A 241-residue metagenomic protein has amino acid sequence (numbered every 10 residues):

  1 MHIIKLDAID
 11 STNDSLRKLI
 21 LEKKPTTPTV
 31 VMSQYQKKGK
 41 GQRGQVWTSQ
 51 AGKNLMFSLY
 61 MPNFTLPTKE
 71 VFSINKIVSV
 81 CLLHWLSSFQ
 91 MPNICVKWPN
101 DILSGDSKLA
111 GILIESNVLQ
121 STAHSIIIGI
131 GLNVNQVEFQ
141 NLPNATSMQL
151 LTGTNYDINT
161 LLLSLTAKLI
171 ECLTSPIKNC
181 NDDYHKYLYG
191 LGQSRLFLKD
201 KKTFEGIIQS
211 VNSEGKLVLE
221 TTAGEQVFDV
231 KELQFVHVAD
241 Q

Functional and structural regions predicted by a protein language model:
M1-S88: N-terminal lobe of the biotin/lipoate ligase/transferase fold
L66-P67, S73-I94, S104-Q241: Long, positively charged amphipathic alpha-helical accessory segments at protein N-termini or as interdomain linkers
D101: Conserved active-site carboxylates
